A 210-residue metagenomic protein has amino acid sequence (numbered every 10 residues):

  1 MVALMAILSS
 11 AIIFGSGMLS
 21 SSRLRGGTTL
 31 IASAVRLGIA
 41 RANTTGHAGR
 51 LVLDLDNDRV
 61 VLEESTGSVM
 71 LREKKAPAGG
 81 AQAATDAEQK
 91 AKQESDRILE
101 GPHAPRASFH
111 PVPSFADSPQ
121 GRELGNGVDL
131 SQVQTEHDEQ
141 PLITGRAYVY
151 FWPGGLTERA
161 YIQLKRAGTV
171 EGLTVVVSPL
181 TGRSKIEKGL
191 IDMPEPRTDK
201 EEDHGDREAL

Functional and structural regions predicted by a protein language model:
M1-A3: N-terminal signal-anchor/signal peptide hydrophobic helix marking the start of the first transmembrane segment
I7, A11-S33, A40, A48 (+1 more regions): N-terminal helix-rich module
